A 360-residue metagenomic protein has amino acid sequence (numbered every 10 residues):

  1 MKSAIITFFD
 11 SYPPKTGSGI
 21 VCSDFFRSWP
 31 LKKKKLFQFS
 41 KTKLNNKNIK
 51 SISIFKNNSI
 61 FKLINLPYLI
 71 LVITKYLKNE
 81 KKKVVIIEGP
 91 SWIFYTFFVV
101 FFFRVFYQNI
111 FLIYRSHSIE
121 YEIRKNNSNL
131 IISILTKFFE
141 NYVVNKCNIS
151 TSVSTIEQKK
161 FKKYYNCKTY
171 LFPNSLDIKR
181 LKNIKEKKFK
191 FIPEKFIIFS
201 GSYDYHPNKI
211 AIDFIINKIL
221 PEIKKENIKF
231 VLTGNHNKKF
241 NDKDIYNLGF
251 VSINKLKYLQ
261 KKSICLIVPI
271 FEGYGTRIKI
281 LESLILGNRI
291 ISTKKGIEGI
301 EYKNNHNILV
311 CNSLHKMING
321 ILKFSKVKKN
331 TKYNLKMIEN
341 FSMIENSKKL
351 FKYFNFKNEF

Functional and structural regions predicted by a protein language model:
M1-L44, E80-K81: N-terminal subdomain of nucleotide-sugar transferases
T7-S23, I87-W92, H206-I210, G275: A short, glycine/small-residue-rich beta-strand->loop->alpha-helix junction that serves as a flexible
I73-Y95, N109-I113: Short N-terminal targeting/anchoring amphipathic segment
T74, V105, Y114, E120 (+1 more regions): Membrane-proximal helix-turn-helix segments that form the acceptor-binding/catalytic region of lipid-linked
I156, F172-S175: Carbohydrate-associated surface elements
L176-I184, F189-N254, K261: Conserved catalytic-core segment of nucleotide-activated headgroup transferases in glycan assembly
L266, K279-I285, R289-T293: Short hydrophobic beta-strand element within catalytic cores of glycosyltransferases and related nucleotide-activated
K326-N358: A charged, aromatic-enriched C-terminal amphipathic alpha-helix characteristic of glycosyltransferases across folds
